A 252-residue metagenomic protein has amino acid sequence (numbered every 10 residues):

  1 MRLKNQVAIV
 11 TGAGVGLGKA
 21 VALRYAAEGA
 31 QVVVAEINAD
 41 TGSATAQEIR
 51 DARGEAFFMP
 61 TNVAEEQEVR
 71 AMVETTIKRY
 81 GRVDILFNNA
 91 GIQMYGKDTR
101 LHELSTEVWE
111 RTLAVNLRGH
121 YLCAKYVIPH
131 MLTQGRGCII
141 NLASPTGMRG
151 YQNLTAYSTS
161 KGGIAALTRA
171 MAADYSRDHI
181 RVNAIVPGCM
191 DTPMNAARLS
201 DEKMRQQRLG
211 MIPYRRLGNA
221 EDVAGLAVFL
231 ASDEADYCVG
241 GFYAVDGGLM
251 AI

Functional and structural regions predicted by a protein language model:
G14-G16: Conserved glycine-rich cofactor-binding loop
Q93, K97-D98, R149, V228 (+1 more regions): Short C-terminal tail/terminal secondary-structure segment of NAD(P)H-dependent dehydrogenase/reductase domains
K97-L101, S105-E110, R208: Substrate-binding pocket helix/loop in short-chain dehydrogenase/reductase
A124, S160, T168: Active-site helix of classical SDR
P129, A173-R177, D236: Alpha-helical segment proximal to the catalytic Tyr-Lys
S144: Residue(s) in the substrate-gating loop at a strand-loop-helix junction that position the organic substrate next
I212-V223, E234: A conserved structural motif in NAD(P)-dependent oxidoreductases
